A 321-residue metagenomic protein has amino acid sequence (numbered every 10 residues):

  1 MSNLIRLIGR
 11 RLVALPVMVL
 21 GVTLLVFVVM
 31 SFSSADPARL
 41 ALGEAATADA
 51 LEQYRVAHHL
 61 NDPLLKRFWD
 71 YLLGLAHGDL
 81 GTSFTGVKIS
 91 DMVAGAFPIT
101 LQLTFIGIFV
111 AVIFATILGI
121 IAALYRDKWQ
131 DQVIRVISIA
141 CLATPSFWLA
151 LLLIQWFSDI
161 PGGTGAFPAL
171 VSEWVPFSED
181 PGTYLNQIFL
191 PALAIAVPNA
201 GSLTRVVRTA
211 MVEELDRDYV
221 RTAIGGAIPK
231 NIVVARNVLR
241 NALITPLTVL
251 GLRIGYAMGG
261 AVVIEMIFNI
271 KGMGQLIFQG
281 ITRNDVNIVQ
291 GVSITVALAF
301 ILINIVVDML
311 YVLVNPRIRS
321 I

Functional and structural regions predicted by a protein language model:
M1-L4, N61-T116: An internal, D/E-rich "acidic patch" concept
S2-L7, F97-Q130, S146, S178-I321: Alpha-helical transmembrane segments of integral membrane proteins, especially multi-pass inner/plasma-membrane
L15, A96, T100, V136-A143 (+3 more regions): Residue-level signal for discrete positions within transmembrane alpha-helices of multi-pass small-molecule
M18-W69, F157-Y184: Hydrophobic alpha-helical transmembrane segments of membrane transport/permease proteins and related membrane-embedded
V19-L25, A140-Q155, L250-G255: Hydrophobic alpha-helical membrane-insertion segments
A46-H77, V220, F268-G280: Short hydrophobic, aromatic-rich alpha-helical segments embedded in or entering the lipid bilayer of multi-pass
R55-L64, L80-S90, S172-I188, I195 (+1 more regions): Membrane-interfacial helix-loop-helix junctions in multi-pass membrane proteins
V136-G201: Membrane-water interface segments at transmembrane-helix boundaries in multipass membrane proteins
